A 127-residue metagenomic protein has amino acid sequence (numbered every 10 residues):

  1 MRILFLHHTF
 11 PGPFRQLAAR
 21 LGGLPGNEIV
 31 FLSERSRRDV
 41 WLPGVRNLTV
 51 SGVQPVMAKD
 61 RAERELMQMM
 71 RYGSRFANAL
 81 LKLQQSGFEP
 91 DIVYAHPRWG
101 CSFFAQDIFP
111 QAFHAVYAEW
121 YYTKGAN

Functional and structural regions predicted by a protein language model:
M1-P43: N-terminal subdomain of nucleotide-sugar transferases
L6, L32, V50, Y117-W120: Generic beta-sheet signal
T9-G12, S36-R38, V53-P55, R98-C101 (+1 more regions): Short, solvent-exposed loop/turn segments at secondary-structure junctions
G26-N27, F109-H114: A short helix->loop->beta-strand "cap" motif at the edges of active sites that frequently abuts
F31-G87: A conserved catalytic-core segment of Leloir-type glycosyltransferases
N47-V50, V93, G125-N127: Conserved N-terminal glycine/acidic-rich loop preference
Q54-A62, A112-N127: Acceptor-binding helix/loop patch of EC 2.4 sugar-transfer enzymes, predominantly nucleotide-sugar-dependent
L81-W99, F113-A115: Short N-terminal targeting/anchoring amphipathic segment
